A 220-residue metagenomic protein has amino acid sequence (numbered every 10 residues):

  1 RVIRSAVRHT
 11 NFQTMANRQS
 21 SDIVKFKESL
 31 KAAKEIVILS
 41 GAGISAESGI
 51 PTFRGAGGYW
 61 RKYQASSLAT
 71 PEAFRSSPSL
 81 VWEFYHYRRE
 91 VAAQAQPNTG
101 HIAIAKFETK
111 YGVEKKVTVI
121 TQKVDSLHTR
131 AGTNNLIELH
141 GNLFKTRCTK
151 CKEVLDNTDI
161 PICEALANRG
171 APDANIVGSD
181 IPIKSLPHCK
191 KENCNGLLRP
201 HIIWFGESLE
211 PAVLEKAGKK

Functional and structural regions predicted by a protein language model:
V2-K220: Conserved catalytic core of sirtuin-type NAD+-dependent deacylases
